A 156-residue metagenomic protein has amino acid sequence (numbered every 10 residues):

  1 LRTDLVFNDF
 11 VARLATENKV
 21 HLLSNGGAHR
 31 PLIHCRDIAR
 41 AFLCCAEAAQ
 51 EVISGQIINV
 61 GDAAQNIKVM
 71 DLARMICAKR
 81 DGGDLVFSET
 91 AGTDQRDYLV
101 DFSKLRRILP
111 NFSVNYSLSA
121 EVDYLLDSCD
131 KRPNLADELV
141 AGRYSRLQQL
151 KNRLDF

Functional and structural regions predicted by a protein language model:
L1-L5, R30-R36, I67, D97-V100 (+1 more regions): Residue-level signal for the nucleotide or nucleotide-sugar donor/cofactor binding architecture
L1-R30, C35-A46, R74-A78: NAD(P)-dependent short-chain dehydrogenase/reductase
R13, E17, C45-E51, I108 (+1 more regions): Generic structural signal for alpha-helix termini and adjacent loop/cap motifs
N25, D62, N111: Conserved donor-binding loops in enzymes that form glycosidic bonds
C35, A91-F112, K131-E138, Q148-L150: Conserved C-terminal active-site "lid" loop/helix of NAD(P)H-dependent oxidoreductases that clamps the redox cofactor
A41-R107: Mid/C-terminal beta-alpha module of Rossmann-like enzyme folds, strongest in SDR-family dehydrogenases/epimerases
L118-F156: Amphipathic terminal alpha-helices
